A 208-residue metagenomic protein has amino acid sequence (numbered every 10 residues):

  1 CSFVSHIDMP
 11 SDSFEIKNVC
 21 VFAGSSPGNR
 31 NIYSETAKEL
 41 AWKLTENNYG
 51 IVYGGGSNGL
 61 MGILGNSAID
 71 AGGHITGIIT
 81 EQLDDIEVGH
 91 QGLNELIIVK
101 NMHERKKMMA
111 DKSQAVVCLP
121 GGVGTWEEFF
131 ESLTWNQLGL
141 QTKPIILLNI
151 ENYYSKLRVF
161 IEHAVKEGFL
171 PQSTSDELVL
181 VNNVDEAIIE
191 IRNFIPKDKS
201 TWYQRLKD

Functional and structural regions predicted by a protein language model:
P10-K112, I150-D185, P196-D208: A cross-family phosphate/adenosyl-ligand binding-site feature
E104-G139, D198-S200: Active-site/ligand-binding-proximal alpha/beta "capping" segment
Q114, Q141-K143, D176: Short glycine-/polar-rich loops that comprise or flank the Walker A/P-loop and associated switch/sensor motifs
N136-K143, F169-P171: Arginine/glycine-rich "motif VI" loop of SF2 helicases in the C-terminal RecA-like domain
P144-L148: Catalytic binding pocket for nucleotide-activated donors in carbohydrate/polymer assembly enzymes
I191: Hydrophobic "lid"/C-terminal helical patch of Rossmann-like NAD(P)-dependent dehydrogenase/epimerase domains
